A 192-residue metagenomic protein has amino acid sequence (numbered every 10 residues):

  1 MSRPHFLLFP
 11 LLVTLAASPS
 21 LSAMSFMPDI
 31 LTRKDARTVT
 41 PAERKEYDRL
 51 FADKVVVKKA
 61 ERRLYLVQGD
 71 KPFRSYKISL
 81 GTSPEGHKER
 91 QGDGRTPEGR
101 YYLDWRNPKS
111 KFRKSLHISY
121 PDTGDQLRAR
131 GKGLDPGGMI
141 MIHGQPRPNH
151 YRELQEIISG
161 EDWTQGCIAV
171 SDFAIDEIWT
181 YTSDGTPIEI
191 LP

Functional and structural regions predicted by a protein language model:
M1-F9: Bacterial N-terminal signal peptides that target proteins for export
F9-A17: Bacterial N-terminal signal peptides
P19-A23: Sec/Tat signal peptide C-region and signal peptidase I cleavage site
M24-A42: A general sequence property marking short-to-moderate contiguous segments in secreted/outer-membrane adhesion
R37-K54, K59-A60, L80-D104, T123-R128 (+1 more regions): N-terminal post-signal-peptidase region of extra-cytosolic proteins
K71-S83: Short Gly/aromatic-enriched secondary-structure transition segments
W105-P192: Exported/periplasmic cell-wall-interacting domains
